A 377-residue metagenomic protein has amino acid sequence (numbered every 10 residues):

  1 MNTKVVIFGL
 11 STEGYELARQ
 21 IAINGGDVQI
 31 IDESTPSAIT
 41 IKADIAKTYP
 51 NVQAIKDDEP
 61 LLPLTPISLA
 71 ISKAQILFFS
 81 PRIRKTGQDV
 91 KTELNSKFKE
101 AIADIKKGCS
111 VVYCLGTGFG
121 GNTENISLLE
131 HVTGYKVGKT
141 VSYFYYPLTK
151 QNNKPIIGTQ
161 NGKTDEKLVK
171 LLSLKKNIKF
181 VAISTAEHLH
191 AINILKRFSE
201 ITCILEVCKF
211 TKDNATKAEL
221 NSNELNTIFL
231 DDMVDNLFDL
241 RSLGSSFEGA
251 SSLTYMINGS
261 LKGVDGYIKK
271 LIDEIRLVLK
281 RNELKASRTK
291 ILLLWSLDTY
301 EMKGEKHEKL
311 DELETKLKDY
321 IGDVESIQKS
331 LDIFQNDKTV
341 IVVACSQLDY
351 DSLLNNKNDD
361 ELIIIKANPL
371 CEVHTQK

Functional and structural regions predicted by a protein language model:
M1-Y49, A54, T65-L69, A286-V324 (+1 more regions): NAD(P)+-binding Rossmann beta1-loop-alpha1 motif at the extreme N-terminus of oxidoreductases
F8, G162-I228: Active-site-lining helix/loop region of Rossmann-like oxidoreductase modules
F8-T12, D32-S34, S80-R82, C114-T117 (+5 more regions): Structural motif
Y15, K97-K99, A103-A186: Rossmann-fold dinucleotide-binding core
A54-C114, L331-N355: Rossmann-like NAD(P)-binding element
F198, T202-E283, T289: Interdomain hinge/lid region at the active-site interface of Rossmann-like NAD(P)-dependent oxidoreductases
G244, T254-I341, Q347-S352: C-terminal active-site/capping subdomain that shapes the small-molecule cofactor and substrate pocket of enzyme
Y350-K377: Peripheral docking tails and interdomain loops at the edges of cofactor- or intermediate-handling domains
